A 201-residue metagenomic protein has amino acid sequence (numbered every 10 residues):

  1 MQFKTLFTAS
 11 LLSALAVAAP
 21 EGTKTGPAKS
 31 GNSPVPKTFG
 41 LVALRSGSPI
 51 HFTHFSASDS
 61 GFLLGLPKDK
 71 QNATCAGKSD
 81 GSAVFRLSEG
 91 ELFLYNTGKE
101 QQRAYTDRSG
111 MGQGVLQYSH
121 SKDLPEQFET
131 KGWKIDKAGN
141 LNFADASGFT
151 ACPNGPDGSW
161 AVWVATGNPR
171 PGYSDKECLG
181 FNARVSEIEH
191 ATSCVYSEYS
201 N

Functional and structural regions predicted by a protein language model:
M1-T23: Fungal secretory targeting signals
S13, A18, T53, P67-D69 (+4 more regions): Generic alpha-helix signal with a bias toward terminal, lower-confidence helices and secondary-structure junctions
G22-L63, Q113-N201: Extracellular glycan/ECM-engagement signal in secreted proteins
S58, L64-G112: Short, well-structured hydrophobic secondary-structure segments
